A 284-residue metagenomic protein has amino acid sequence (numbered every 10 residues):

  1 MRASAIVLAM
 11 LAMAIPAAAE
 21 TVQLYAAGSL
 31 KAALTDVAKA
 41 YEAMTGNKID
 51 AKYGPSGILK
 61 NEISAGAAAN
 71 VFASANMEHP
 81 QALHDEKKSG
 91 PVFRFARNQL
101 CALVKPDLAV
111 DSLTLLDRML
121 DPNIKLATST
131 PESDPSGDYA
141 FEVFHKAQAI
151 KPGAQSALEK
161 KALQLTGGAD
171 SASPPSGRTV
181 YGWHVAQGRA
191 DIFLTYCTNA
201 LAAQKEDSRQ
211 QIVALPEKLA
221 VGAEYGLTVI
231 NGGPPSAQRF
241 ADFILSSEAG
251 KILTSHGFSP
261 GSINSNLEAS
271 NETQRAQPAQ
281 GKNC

Functional and structural regions predicted by a protein language model:
M1-L8: Sec-dependent signal peptide recognition, specifically the positively charged N-region followed immediately by
A14-A19: N-terminal signal peptide c-region/cleavage motif recognized by signal peptidases
E20-A67, S74-M77, Q81-D85, R94-N98 (+1 more regions): Exported/periplasmic ABC-transporter solute-binding proteins
G90-P91: Periplasmic N-terminal soluble interaction domains immediately after the signal peptide in Gram-negative
